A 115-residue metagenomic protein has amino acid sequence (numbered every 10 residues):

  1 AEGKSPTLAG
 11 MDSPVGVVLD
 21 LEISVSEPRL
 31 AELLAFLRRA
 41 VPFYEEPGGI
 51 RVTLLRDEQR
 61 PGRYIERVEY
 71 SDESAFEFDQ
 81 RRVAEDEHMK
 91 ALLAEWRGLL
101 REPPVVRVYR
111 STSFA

Functional and structural regions predicted by a protein language model:
G3-V18, I50-G62, K90-A115: Glycine-rich beta-strand-turn "strand-cap" elements at beta-sheet edges
A9, P28, Q80-A84: A general boundary/transition motif marking the beginning of the first structured unit of a protein
A9-G10, R29-A31, R39-P42, L54-D57: Intrinsically disordered, low-complexity segments enriched in polar/charged residues with Gly/Pro, especially when
D20, E32, I65: Amphipathic alpha-helical recognition patches that constitute DNA-binding helices
E22-S24, R67-E69: Short hydrophobic/aromatic beta-strand micro-patches that form the beta-sheet surface supporting nucleotide- or nucleic
S24-L34: Short, surface-exposed ligand-recognition loops at beta-strand->loop->(often short) alpha-helix junctions that present
R29-A31, S74-F76, F114: Residue-level signal for secondary-structure boundary sites
R39, F43-R51, Q59, E69-V105: An amphipathic, aromatic/His-enriched active-site/gating alpha helix that lines ligand/cofactor pockets
